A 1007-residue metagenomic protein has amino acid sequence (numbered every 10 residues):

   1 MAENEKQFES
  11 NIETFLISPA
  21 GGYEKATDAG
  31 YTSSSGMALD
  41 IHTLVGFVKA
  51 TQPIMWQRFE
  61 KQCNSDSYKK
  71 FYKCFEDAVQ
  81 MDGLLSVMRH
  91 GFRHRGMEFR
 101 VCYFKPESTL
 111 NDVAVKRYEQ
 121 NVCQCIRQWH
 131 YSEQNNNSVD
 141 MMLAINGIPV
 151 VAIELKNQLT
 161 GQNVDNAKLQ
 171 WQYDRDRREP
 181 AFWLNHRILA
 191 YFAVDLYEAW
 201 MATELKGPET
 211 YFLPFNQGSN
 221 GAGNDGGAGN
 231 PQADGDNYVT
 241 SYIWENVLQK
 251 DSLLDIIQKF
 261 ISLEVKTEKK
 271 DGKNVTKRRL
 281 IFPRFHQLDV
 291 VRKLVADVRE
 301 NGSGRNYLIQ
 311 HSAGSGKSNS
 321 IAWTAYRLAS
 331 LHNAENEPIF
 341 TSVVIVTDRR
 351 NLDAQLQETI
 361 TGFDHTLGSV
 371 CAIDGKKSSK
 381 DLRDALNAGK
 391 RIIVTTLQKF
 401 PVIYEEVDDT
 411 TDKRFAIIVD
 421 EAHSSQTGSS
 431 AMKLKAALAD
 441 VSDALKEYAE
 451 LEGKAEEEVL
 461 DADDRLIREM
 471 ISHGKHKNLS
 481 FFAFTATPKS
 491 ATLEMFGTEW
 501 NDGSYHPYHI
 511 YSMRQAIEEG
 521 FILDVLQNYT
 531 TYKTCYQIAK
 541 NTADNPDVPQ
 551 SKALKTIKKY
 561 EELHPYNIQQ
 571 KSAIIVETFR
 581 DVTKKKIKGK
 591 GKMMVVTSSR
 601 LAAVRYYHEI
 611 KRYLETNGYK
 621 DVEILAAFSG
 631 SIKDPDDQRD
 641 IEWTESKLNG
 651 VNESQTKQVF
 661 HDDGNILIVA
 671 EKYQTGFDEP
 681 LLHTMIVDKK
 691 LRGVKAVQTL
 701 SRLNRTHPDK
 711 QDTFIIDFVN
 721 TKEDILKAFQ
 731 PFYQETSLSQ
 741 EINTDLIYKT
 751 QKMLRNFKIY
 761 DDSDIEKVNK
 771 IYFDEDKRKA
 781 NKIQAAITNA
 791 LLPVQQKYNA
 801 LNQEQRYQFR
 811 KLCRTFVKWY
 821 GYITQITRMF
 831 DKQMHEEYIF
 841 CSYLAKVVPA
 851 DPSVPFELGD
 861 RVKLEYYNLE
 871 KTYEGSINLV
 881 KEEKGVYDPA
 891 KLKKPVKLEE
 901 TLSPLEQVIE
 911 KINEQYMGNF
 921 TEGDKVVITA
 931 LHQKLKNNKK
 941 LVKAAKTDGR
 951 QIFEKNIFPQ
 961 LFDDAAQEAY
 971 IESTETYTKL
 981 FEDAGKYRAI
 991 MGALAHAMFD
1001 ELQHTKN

Functional and structural regions predicted by a protein language model:
A2-S342, N351, Q355-T366, Q398 (+5 more regions): ATP-dependent helicase/translocase motor core
T14, S18-K25, D40-T43, K49-Q52 (+10 more regions): Catalytic cores and motor modules of nucleic-acid processing enzymes
N230-T240, A491-K590, Y607: Interdomain helical connector at the RecA1-RecA2 junction of SF1/SF2 helicase-like NTPases
R383, G389-E421, S425-A437, D443 (+3 more regions): Conserved RecA-like ASCE ATPase "motif II neighborhood" in helicase/translocase motors
R414, I666-V669, Q674-Q698, T713-D717: A short beta-strand element within the Helicase C-terminal
T427-V525, C535: Post-DEXD/H (motif II) to motif III coupling segment of the RecA-like Helicase ATP-binding lobe
K558-L667: Conserved C-terminal RecA-like helicase domain
R702-P731: Conserved segment of the helicase C-terminal RecA-like domain
